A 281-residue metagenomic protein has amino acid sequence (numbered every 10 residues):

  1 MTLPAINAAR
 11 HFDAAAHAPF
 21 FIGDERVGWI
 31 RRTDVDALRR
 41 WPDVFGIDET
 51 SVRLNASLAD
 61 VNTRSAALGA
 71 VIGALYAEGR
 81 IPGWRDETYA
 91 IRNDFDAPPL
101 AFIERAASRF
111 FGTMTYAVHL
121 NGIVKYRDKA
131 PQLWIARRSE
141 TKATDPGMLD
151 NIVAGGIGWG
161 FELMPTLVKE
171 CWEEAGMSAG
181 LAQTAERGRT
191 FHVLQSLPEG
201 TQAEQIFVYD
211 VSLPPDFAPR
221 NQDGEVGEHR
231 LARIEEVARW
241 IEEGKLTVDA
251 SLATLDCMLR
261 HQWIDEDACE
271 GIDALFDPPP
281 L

Functional and structural regions predicted by a protein language model:
M1-M148, G155-W172, M177-R220, I234-E235 (+2 more regions): N-terminal leader/linker segments that precede catalytic domains of diphosphate-processing enzymes
G224-E225: Active-site regions of enzymes building and remodeling cell-envelope glycoconjugates
L231: Short aromatic/basic micro-patch
